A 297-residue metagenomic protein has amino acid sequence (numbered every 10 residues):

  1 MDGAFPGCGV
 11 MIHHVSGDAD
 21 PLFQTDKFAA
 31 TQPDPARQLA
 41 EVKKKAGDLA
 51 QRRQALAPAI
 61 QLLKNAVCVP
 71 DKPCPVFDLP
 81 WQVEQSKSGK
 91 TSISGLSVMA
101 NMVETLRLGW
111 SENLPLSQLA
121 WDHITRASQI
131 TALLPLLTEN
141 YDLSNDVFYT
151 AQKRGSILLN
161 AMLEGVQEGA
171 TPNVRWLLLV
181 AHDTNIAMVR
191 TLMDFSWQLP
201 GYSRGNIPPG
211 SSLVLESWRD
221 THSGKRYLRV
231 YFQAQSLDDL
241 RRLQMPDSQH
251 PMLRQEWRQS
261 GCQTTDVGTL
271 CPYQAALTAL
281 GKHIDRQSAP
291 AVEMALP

Functional and structural regions predicted by a protein language model:
M1-L177, D183-P297: Signature for phosphate-centric chemistry
